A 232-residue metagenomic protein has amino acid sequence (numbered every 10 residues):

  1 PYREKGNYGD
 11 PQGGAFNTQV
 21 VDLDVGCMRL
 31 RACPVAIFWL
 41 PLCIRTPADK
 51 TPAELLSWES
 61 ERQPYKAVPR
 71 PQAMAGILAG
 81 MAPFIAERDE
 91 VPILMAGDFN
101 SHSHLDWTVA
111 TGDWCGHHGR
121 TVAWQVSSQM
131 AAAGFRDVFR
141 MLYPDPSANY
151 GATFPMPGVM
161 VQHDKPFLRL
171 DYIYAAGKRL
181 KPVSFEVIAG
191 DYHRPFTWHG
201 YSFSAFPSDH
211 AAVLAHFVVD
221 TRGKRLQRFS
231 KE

Functional and structural regions predicted by a protein language model:
P1-D49, V187-I188: Structured beta-strand-rich core segments of catalytic domains in phosphoester-bond hydrolases
Q12-G14, P71-A75, H117-H118: Active-site glycine- and acidic-residue-rich loops that bind and position anionic ligands or nucleotide-like cofactors
D24, K66-F99: His/acidic metal-ligating clusters that form di-metal
C43-V68, T108-D113, H117: A solvent-exposed, charged loop/short amphipathic helix patch at secondary-structure junctions
T46, T51-P52, P69, A82 (+2 more regions): Serine/threonine-rich low-complexity intrinsically disordered regions
P64-Q72, R120-T121, D164: Soluble non-cytosolic domains of exported or imported proteins
P83-L94, S101-E232: Metal-dependent phosphoester-hydrolase catalytic domains
